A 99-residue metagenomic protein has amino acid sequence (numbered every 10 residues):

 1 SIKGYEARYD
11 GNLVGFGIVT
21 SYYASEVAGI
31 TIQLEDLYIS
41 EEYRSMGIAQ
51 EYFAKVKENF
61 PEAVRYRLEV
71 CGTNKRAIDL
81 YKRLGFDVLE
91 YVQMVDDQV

Functional and structural regions predicted by a protein language model:
S1-G29, E35, N59, D97: Acetyl-CoA-dependent GNAT
I18-S21, E69, V92: Short beta->alpha transition motifs characteristic of CBS
Y22-A24, E42, T73: Short coil/turn motifs at secondary-structure junctions
L37-I39, V70: Hydrophobic adenine-recognition pocket in adenosine-nucleotide-binding enzymes
I39, S45-E58, D79-R83: Conserved acetyl-CoA-binding loop-helix of GNAT-fold acetyltransferases
R44, Y66-I78, M94-V99: Conserved beta-strand-loop-alpha-helix junction that forms the acyl-donor binding cleft
F53, F60-V70: Conserved GNAT acetyl-CoA-binding A-motif
P61, K82-Y91: Conserved acetyl-CoA-binding loop of GNAT-fold acetyltransferases
